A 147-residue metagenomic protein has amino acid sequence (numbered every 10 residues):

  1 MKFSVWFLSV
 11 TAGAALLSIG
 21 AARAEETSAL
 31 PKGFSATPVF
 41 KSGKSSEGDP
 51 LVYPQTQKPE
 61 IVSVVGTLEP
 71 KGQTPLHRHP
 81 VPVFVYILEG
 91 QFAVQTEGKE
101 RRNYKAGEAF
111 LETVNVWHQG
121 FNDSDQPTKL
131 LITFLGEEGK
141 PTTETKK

Functional and structural regions predicted by a protein language model:
F3-W6, L16-E60, E144-K147: A short, N-terminal "cap"/entry segment at the start of jelly-roll beta-barrel domains of the cupin/DSBH fold
D49-P50, V64-G72, P80, V116-Q119: N-terminal post-signal-peptidase region of extra-cytosolic proteins
P54-P59, K71-F84: A short beta-loop-beta micro-motif enriched in histidine and acidic residues
K58, L68, G98-N115: Short acidic-glycine-tyrosine-enriched beta hairpin
Q73-P75, A93, E100, F110 (+1 more regions): Histidine-centered metal-chelating micro-motifs
H79-G98, E108: Glycine- and acidic-residue-biased ligand/ion/polar-headgroup-sensing regions
N115-K140: Ligand-binding loop in jelly-roll beta-barrel domains
